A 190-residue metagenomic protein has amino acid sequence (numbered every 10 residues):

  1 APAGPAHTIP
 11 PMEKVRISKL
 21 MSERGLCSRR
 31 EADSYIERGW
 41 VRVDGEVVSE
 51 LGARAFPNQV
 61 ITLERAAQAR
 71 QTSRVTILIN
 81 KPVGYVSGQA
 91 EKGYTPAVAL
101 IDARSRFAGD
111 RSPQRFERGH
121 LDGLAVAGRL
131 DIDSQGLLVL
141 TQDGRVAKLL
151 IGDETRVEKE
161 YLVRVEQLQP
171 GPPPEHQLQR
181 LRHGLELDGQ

Functional and structural regions predicted by a protein language model:
H7-T8: Short, positively charged and aromatic/hydrophobic N-terminal segments
M12-Q190: Basic, flexible Lys/Arg- and Gly-enriched helix-loop patches that mediate nucleic-acid binding at interfaces with rRNA
